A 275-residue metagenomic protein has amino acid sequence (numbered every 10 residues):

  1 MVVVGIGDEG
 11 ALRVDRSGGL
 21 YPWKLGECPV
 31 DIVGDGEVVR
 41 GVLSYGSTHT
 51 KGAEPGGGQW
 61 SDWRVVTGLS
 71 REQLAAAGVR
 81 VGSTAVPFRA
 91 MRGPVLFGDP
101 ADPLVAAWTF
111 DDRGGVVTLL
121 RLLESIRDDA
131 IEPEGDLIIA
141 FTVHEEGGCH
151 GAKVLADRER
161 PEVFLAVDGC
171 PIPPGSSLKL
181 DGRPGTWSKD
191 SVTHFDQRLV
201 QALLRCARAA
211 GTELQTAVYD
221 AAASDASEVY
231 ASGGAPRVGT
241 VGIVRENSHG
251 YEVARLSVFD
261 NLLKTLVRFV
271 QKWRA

Functional and structural regions predicted by a protein language model:
M1-A275: N-terminal hydrophobic/helix-forming segments and targeting peptides
